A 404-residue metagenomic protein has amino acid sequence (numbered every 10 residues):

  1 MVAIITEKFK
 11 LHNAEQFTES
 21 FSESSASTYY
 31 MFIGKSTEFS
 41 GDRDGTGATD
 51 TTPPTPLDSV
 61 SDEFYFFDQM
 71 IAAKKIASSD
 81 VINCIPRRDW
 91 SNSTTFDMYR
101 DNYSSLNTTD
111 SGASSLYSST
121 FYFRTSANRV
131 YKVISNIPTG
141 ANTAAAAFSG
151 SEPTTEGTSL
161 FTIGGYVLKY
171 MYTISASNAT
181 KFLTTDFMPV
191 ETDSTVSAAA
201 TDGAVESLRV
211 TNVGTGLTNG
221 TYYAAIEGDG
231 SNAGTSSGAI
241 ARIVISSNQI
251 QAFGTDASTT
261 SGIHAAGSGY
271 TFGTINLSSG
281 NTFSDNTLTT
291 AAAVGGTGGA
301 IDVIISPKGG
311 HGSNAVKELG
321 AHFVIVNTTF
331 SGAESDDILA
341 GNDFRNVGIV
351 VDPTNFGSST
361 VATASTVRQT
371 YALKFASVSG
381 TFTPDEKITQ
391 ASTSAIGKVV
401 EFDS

Functional and structural regions predicted by a protein language model:
M1-T201, D302-I304, D352, V361-A362 (+2 more regions): Tryptophan-rich substrate-binding surfaces of secreted polymer-degrading and adhesive proteins
F161-S404: Conserved, function-critical positions that sit in or immediately flank catalytic and ligand-binding motifs
